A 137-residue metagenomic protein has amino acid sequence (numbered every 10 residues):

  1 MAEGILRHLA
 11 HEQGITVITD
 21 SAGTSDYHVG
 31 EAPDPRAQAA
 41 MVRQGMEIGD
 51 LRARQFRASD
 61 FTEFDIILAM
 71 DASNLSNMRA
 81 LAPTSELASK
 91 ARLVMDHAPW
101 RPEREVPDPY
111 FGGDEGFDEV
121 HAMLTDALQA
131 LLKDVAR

Functional and structural regions predicted by a protein language model:
M1-E63, K133-R137: Conserved active-site segments centered on acidic
I66, A72-R137: Phosphate-binding/catalytic loops
